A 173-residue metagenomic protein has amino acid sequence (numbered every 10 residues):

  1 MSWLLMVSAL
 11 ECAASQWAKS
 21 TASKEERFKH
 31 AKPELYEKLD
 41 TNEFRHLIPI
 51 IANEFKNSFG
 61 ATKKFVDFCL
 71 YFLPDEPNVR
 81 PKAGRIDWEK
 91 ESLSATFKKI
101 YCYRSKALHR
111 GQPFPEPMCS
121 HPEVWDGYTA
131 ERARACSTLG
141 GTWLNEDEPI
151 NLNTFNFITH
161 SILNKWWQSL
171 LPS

Functional and structural regions predicted by a protein language model:
M1-S173: Amphipathic, oligomerization/interface secondary-structure segments
